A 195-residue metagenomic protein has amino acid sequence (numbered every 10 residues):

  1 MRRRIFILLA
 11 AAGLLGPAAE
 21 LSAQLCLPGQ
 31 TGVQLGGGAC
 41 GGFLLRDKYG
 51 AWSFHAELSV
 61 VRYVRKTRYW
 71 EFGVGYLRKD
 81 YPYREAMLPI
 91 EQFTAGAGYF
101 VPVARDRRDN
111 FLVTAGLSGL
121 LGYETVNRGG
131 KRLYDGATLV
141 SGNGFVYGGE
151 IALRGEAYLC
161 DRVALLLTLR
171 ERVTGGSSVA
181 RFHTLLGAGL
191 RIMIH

Functional and structural regions predicted by a protein language model:
M1-Q30, H195: Cleavable N-terminal export/targeting peptides
L21-V74, G187, R191-H195: Short glycine/proline- and aromatic-enriched beta-strand/turn motifs that initiate or cap beta-hairpins
G29-V33, G50-A56, M87-A95, F111 (+2 more regions): Residues that define the transmembrane beta-barrel architecture of outer-membrane proteins
F43-R46, Y81-L88, D135-S141, V173-S177: Extracellular loop and loop/strand-boundary signature of outer-membrane beta-barrel proteins
S59-Y134, V163, I192-H195: Gram-negative (and chloroplast) outer-membrane scaffold detector with strong preference for beta-barrel transmembrane
K79, G149-H195: Predominantly the C-terminal beta-signal and adjacent terminal strand-loop region of outer-membrane beta-barrel
S118-E124, V146-R154: A short, hydrophobic secondary-structure junction motif
